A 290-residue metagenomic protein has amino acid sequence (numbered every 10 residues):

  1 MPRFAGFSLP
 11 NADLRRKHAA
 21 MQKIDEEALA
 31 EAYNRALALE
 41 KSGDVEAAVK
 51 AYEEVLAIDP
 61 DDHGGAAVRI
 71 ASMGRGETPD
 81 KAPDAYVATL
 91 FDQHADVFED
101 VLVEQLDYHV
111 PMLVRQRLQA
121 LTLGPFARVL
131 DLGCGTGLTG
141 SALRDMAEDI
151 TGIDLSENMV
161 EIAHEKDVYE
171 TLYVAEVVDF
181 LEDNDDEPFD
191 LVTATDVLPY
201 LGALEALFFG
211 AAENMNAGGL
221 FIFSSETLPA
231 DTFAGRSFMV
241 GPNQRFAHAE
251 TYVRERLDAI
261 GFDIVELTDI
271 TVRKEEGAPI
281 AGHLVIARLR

Functional and structural regions predicted by a protein language model:
Q22-A88: N-terminal auxiliary segments of SAM/dcSAM-dependent transferases
R128-L130, G135-L181: Class I SAM-dependent methyltransferase SAM/SAH-binding core
E182-V192: A short acidic, Gly/Pro-enriched loop at the edge of an enzyme's catalytic core that lines a small-molecule cofactor
D190-L204: A short SAM/SAH-binding and catalytic strip from SAM-dependent methyltransferases
E205-A217: A short glycine-rich, Lys/Arg-flanked "PGG" loop and its adjoining helix->strand segment in the class I
G218-E226: Conserved beta-strand signature within the Rossmann-like core of class I S-adenosyl-L-methionine
S225-F246: Short, glycine-/aromatic-enriched active-site segment of Class I SAM-dependent methyltransferases
R245-G261, L267: Short alpha-helix
